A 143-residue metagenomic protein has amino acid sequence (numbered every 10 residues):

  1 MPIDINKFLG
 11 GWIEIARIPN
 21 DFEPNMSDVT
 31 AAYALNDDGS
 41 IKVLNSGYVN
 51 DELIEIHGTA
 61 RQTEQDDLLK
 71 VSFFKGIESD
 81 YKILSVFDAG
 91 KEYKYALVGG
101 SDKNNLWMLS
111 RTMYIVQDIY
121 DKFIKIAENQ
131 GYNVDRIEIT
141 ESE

Functional and structural regions predicted by a protein language model:
M1-E143: A beta-rich soluble binding module of mature secreted/lumenal proteins
